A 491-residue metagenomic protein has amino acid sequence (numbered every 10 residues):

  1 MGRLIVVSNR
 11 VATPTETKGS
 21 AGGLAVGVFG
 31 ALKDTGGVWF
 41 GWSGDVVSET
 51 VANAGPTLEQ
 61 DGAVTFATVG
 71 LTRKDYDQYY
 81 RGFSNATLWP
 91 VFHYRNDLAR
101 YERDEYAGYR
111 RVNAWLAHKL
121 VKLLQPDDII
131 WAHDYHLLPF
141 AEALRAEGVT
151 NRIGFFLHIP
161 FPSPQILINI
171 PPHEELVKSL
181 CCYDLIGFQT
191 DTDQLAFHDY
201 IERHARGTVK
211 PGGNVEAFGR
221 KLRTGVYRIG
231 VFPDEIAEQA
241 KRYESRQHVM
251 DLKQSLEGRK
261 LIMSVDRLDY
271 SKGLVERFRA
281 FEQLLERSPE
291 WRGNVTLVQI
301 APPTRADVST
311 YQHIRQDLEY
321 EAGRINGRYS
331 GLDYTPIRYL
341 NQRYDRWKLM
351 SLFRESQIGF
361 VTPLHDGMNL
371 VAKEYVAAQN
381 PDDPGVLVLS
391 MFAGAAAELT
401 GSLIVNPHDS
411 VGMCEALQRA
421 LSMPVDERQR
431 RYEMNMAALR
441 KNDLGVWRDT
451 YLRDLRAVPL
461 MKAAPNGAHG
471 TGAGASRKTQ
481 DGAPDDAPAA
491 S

Functional and structural regions predicted by a protein language model:
M1-S491: Catalytic cores of carbohydrate-active enzymes across secretory and cytosolic contexts
